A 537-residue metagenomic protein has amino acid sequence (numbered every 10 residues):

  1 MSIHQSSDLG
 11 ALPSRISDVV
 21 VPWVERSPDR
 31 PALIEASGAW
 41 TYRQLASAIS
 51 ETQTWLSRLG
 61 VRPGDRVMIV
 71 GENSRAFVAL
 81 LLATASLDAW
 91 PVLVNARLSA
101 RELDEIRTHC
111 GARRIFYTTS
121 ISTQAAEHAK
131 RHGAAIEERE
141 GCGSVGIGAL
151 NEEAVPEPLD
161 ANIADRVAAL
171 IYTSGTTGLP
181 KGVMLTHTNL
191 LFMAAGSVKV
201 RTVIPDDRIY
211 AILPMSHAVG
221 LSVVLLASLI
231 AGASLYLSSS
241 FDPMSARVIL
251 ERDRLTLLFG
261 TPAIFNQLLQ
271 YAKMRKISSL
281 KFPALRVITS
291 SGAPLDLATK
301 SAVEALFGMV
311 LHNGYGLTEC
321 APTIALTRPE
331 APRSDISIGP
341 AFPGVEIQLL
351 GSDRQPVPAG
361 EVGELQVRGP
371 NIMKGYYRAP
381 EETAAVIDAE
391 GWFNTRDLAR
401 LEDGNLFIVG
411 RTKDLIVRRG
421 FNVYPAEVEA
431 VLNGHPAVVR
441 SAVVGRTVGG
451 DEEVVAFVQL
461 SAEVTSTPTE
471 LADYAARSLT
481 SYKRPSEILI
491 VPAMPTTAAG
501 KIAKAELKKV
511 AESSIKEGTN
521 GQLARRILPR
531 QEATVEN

Functional and structural regions predicted by a protein language model:
L12, G38, Q53-R101, N422 (+1 more regions): Conserved AMP-binding/adenylate-forming
P13-S14, P28-D29, A154-Y172, L179 (+1 more regions): Conserved pre-ATP/AMP-binding loop-to-beta segment of ANL
T41-R43, A168-A195: Conserved AMP-binding A3 loop
L98, Y117, G369, K374-G375 (+3 more regions): AMP-binding/adenylate-forming catalytic core of the ANL superfamily
L191-R208, S216-L257, Q267, Y271-R275: Conserved AMP-binding/adenylation subdomain of ANL enzymes
R252-G260, Q270-R333, E346: Gly/Ser/Thr-rich phosphate-binding loop
P340-G344, D353-V386, V423, S466: Conserved ATP/PPi-binding loop(s) of AMP-dependent carboxylate-activating enzymes
T480-I502, G521-E536: AMP-binding/adenylate-forming catalytic domain of the ANL superfamily
